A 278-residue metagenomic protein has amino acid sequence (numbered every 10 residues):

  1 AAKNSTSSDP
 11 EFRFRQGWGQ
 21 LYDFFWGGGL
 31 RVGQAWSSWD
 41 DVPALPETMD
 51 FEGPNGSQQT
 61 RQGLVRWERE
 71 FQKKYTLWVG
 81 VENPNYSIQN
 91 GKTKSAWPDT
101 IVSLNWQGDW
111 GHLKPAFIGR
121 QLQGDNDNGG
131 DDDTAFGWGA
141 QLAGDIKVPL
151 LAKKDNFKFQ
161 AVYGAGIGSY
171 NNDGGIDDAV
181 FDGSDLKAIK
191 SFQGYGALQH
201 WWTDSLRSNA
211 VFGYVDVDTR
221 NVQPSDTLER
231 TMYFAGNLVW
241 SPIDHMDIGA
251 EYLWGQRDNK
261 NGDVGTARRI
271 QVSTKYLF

Functional and structural regions predicted by a protein language model:
A1-A2, V32-W36, V79-N83, P115-G119 (+6 more regions): Transmembrane beta-barrel strands of outer-membrane/channel proteins
A1-S87, K94-H112, N156-Y163, I167-S169: Outer membrane beta-barrel
A1-W26, D40-G53, I88, R120-T134 (+4 more regions): Surface-exposed loop and membrane-interface regions of Gram-negative outer-membrane beta-barrel proteins
F14-G17, R61-V65, P98-V102, W138-L142 (+3 more regions): Hydrophobic, lipid-facing positions within transmembrane beta-strands of outer-membrane proteins
D23-W26, R69-K73, N105-H112, I146-A152 (+3 more regions): Outer-membrane beta-barrel strand-turn architecture
G28, W67-R69, D155, H200 (+4 more regions): Polar/charged side chains located within well-ordered beta-strands of beta-rich proteins
G108-M232: Detector for outer-membrane/organellar transmembrane beta-barrel domains, recognizing the amphipathic beta-strand
W240-P242, G265-F278: Outer-membrane beta-barrel "beta-signal"
